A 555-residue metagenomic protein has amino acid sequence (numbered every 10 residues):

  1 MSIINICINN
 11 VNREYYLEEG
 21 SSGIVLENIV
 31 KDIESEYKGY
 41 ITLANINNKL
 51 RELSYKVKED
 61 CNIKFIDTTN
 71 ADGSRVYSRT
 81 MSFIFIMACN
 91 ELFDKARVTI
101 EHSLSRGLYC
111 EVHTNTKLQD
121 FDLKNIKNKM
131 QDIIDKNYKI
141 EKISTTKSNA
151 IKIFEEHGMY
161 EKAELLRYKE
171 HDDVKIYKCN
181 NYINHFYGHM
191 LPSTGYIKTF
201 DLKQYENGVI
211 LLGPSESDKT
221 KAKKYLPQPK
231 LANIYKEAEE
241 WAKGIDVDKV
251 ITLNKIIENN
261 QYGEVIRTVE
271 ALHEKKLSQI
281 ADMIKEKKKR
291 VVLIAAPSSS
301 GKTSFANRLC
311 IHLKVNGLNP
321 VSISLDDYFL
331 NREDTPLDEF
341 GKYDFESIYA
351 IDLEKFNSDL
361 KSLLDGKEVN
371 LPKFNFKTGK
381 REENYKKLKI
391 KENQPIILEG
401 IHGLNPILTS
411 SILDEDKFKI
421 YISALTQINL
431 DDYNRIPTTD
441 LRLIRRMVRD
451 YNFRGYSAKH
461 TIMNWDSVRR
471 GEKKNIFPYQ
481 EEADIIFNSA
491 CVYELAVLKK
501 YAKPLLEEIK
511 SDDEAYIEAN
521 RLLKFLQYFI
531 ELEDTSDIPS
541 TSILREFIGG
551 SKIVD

Functional and structural regions predicted by a protein language model:
M1-R106, N115-T116, N128-K129: Ubiquitin-like/PB1-type beta-grasp interaction modules and other compact soluble beta-rich domains
Y40, Y55-K58, N62-S74, R97-K275 (+2 more regions): Auxiliary tRNA-acceptor-end handling modules of aminoacyl-tRNA synthetases
V292-I294: Hydrophobic anchor at the beta1->P-loop junction of P-loop NTPases
K302: Conserved lysine of the Walker
F305, L309: Hydrophobic positions on the alpha1 helix immediately C-terminal to the Walker A/P-loop
V321, L330, D334-K377: Conserved nucleotide-sensing/catalytic segment adjacent to the nucleotide-binding pocket in NTP-handling enzymes
N357-E415, W465-Y479: Glycine-rich phosphate-binding loop used to anchor ATP phosphates in small-molecule kinases, encompassing both
T409-D555: Conserved NTP phosphate-binding and transfer environment spanning the P-loop NTPase/kinase superfamily
